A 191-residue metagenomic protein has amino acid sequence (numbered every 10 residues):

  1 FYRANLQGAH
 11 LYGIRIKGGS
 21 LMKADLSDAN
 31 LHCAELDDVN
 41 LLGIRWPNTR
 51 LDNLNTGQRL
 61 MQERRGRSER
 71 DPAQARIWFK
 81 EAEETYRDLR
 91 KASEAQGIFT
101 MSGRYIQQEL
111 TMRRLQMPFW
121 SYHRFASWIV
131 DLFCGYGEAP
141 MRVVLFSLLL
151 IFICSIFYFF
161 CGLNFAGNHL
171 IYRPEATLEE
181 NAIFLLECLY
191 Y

Functional and structural regions predicted by a protein language model:
F1-Y105: Tandem repeat scaffolds
W78-E81, S121, N181: A generic short alpha-helical patch detector that favors 3-5-residue windows in or near N-terminal regions
E83-F99, L150-E175: Hydrophobic alpha-helical transmembrane segments
E83-R87, A126, C188: Residue-level signal for cytosolic alpha-helical hairpin/rod architecture
R104-A126: Short, charge-rich amphipathic alpha-helical segments embedded in non-transmembrane helical bundles/solenoids
P118-C161: Transmembrane alpha-helical segments and their cytosolic interface motifs in multi-pass membrane proteins
V130-P140, L163-Y191: Pore-loop/selectivity-filter region of tetrameric P-loop cation channels
